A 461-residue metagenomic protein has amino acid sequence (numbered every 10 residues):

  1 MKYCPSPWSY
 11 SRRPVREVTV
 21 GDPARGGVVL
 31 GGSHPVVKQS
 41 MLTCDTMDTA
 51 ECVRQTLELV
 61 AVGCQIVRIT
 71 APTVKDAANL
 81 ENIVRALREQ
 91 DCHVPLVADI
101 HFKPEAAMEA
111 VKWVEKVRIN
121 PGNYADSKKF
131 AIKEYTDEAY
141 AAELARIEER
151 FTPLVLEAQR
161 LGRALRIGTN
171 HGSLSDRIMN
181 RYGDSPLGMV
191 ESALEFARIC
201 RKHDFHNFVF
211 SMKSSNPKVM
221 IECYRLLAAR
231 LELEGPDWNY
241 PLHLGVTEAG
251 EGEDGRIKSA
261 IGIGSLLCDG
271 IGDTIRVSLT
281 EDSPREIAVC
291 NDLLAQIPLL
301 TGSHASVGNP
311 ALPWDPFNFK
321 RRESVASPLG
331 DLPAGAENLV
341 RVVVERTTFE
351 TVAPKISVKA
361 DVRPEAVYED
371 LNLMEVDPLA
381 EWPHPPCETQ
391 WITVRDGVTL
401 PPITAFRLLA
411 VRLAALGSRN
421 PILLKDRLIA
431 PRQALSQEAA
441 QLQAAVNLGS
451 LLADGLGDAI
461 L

Functional and structural regions predicted by a protein language model:
M1-M41, T46, V155-L161, L299-V352: N-terminal amphipathic alpha-helix/helix-capping segment at the start of soluble metabolic enzymes
S11-V15, V20, G32-E51, T70-P72 (+6 more regions): Active-site mouth loops of central-metabolism enzymes
V36-L42, Q65-I69, V94-I100, V117-I119 (+9 more regions): Hydrophobic faces of well-ordered beta-strands that scaffold small-molecule active sites in alpha/beta enzyme cores
S40-T43, A61-L87, P121-A142, F208-M220 (+1 more regions): Glycine-rich, proline-tolerant flexible connector loops at the mouths of alpha/beta enzymes
T46-E58, F102-M108, A193, S259-I263 (+3 more regions): Short, acidic/polar
A71-W113, E350-V352: N-terminal active-site wall of soluble small-molecule enzyme domains
H93-A131, D137-E157, G162: Hydrophobic or amphipathic alpha-helical targeting/insertion segments
Y135-F151, L156, I178-D331, L379-L461: Catalytic alpha/beta core domains of metabolic enzymes, predominantly
